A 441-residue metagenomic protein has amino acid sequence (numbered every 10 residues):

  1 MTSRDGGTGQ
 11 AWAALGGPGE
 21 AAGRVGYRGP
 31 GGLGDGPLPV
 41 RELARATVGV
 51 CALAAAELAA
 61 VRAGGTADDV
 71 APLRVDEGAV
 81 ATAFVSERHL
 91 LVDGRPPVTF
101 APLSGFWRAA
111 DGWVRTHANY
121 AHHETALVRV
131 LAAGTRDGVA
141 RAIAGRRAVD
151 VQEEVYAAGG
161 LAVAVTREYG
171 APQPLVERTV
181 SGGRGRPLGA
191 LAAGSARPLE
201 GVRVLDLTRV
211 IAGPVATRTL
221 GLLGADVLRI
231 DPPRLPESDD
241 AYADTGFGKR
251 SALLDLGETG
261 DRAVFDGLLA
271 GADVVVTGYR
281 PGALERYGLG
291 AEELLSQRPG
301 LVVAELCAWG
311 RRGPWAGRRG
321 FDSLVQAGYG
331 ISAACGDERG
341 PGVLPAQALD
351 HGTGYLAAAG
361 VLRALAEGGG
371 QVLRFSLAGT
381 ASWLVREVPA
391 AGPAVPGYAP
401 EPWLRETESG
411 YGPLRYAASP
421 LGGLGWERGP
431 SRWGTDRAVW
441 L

Functional and structural regions predicted by a protein language model:
M1-R234, R262, D266, A270-G271 (+6 more regions): Acyl-CoA thioester-binding alpha/beta core of soluble enzymes
A133-D137, F247-S251, T277: Short, basic, glycine/proline-bearing loop/turn elements
L205, R250-S296: A structured beta-alpha segment of the ubiquitous adenosine-cofactor-binding alpha/beta core
A216, A252, P281, E285 (+4 more regions): Short, flexible micro-motifs
G224, G248-K249, A272, F321: Short, well-ordered alpha-helix to beta-strand connector turns
A225, R229-D255, G260: Glycine-rich phosphate-binding loop and adjoining beta1-alpha1-beta2 segment of Rossmann-like nucleotide-binding folds
D244-G248, R319-V325, A391: Short, hinge-like loop/turn segments at secondary-structure boundaries
P314-R318: Conserved NAD(P)+-binding/catalytic subdomain of aldehyde/semialdehyde dehydrogenases
